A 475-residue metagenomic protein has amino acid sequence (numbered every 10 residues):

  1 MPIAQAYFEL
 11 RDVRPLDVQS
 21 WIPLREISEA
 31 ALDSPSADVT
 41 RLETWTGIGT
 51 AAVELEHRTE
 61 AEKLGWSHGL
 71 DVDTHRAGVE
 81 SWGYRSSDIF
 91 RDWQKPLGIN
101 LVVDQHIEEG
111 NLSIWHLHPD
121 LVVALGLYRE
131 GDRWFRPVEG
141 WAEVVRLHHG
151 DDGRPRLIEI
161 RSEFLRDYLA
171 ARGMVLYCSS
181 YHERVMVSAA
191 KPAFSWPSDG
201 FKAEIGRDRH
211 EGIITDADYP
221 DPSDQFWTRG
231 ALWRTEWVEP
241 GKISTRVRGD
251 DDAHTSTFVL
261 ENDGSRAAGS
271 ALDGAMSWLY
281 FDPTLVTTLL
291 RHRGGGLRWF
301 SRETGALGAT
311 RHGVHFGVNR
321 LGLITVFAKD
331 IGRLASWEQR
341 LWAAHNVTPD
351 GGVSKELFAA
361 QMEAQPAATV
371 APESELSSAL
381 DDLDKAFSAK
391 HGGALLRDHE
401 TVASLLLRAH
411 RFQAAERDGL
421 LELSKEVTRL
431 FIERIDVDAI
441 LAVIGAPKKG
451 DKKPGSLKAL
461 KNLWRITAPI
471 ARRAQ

Functional and structural regions predicted by a protein language model:
M1-E108, L112-I114, V123: Charged, amphipathic alpha-helical stretches
I3, I22, I27, I48 (+16 more regions): Weak global preference for isoleucine
A4-V13, V18-L24, E29, S36-L42 (+19 more regions): Intrinsically disordered, low-complexity regions
I114-A415: Extended, non-transmembrane interaction/recognition domains
K385-Q475: Amphipathic, oligomerization/interface secondary-structure segments
